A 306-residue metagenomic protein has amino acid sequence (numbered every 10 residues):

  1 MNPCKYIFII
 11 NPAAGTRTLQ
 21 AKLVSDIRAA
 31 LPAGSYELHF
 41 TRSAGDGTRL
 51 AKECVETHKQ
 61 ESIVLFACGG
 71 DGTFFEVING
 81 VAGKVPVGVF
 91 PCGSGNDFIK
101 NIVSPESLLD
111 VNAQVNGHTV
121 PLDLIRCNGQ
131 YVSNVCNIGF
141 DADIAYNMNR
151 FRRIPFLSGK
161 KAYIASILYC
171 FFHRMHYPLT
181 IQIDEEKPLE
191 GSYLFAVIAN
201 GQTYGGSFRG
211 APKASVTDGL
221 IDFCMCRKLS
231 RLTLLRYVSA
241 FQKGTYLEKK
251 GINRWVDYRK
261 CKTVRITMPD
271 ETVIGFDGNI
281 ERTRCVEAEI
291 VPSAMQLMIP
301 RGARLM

Functional and structural regions predicted by a protein language model:
M1-V64, R304-M306: ATP/NTP phosphate-donor binding region
I9, T41, V81-L194: Catalytic core of DAGKc-family lipid kinases
G47, T73-F75, T283: Short, well-ordered alpha-helical microsegments
R49, E76-V77, D97-F98, D143 (+1 more regions): Phosphate- and divalent-cation-binding pockets in alpha/beta enzyme and binding domains that engage nucleotide-derived
A67-G72: N-terminal glycine-rich "phosphate-gripper" loop used for MgATP/nucleotide binding and carboxylate activation
N137, D141, V197-A211, I280: Glycine-rich phosphate/pyrophosphate-binding beta-alpha loops
R153-A162, P212-T233: Gly/Ser/Thr-rich active-site loops/lids in small-molecule metabolic enzymes that frequently grip phosphoryl groups
I183-E185, E190, S215, M225-M306: ATP/nucleoside-binding phosphotransfer catalytic cores, i.e., glycine-rich phosphate-binding loops
